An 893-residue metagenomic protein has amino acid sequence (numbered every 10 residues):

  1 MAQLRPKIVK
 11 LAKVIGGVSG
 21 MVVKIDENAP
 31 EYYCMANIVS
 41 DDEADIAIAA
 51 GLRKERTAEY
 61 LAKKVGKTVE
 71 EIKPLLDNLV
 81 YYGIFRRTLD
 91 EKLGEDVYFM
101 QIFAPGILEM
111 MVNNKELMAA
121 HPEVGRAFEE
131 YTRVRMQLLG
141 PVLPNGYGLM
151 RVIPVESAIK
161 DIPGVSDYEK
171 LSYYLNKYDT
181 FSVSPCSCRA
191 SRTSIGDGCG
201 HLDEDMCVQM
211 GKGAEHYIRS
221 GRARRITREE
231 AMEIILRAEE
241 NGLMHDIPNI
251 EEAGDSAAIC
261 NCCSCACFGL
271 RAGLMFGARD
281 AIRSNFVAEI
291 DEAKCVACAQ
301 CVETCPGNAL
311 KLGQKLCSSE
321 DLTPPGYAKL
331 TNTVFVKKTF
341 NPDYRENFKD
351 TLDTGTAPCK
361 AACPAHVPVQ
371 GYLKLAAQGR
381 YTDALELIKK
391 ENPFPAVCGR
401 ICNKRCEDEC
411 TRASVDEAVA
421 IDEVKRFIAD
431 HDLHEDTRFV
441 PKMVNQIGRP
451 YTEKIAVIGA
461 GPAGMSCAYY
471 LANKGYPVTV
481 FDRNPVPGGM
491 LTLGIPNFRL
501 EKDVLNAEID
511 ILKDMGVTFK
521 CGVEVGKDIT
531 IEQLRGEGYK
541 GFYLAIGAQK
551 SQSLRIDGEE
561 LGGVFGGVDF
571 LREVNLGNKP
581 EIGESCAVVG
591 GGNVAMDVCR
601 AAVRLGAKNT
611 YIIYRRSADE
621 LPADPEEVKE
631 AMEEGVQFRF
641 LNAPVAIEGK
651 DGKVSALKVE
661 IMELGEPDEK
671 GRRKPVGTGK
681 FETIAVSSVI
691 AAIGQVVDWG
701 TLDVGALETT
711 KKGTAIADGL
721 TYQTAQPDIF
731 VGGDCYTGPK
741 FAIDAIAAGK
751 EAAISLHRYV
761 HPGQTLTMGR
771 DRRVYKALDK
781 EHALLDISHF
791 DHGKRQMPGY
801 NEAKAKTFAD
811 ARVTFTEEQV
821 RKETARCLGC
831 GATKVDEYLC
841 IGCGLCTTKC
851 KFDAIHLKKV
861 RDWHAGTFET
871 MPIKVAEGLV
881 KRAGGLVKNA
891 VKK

Functional and structural regions predicted by a protein language model:
N37, K67, D246-I259, M275-T304 (+13 more regions): Ferredoxin-like iron-sulfur electron-transfer modules
V80-E91, L310-K311, I855: A short, conserved structural fragment
G94-R133, E877: Short, amphipathic alpha-helical interaction segments positioned at domain boundaries
G307-P358, L373, V419-I421, K425-K454 (+12 more regions): Flanking helices and flexible, charged tails adjoining ferredoxin-like Fe-S electron-transfer domains in multi-subunit
V367-Q370, A376-A377, A418-D422, V457-V525 (+4 more regions): Beta1-alpha1 glycine-rich phosphate/pyrophosphate-binding loop at the start of Rossmann-like nucleotide-binding domains
I428-R449, A507-K527, S551-L605, T709-A725: Glycine-rich dinucleotide-binding loop and its adjacent helix/turn
E560-E584, P667-P739, I754: FAD-site-proximal beta/loop scaffold in flavoenzymes
V598, C735-G763: A conserved FAD-binding loop/helix module that cradles the flavin
